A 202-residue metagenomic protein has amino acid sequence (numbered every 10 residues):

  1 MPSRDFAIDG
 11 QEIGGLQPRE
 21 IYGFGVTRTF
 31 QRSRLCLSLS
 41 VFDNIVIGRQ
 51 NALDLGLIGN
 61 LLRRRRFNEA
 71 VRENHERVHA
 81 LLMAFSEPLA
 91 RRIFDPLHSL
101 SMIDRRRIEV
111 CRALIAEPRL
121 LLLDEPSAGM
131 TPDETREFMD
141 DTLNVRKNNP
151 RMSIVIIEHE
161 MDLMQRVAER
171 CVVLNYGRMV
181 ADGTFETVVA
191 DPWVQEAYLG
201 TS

Functional and structural regions predicted by a protein language model:
M1-S202: Glycine-rich phosphate-binding loops of nucleotide-dependent enzymes
